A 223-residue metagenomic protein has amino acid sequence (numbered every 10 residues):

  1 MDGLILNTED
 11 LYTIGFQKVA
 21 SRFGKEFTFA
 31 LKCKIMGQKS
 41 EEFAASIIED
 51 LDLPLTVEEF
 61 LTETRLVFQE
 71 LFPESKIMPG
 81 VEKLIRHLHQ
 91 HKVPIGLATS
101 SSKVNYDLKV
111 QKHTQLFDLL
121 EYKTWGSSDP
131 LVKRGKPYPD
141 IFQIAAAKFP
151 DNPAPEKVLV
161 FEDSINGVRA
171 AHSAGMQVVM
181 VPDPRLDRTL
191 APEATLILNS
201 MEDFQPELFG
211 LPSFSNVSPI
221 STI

Functional and structural regions predicted by a protein language model:
M1-C33: Active-site neighborhood of HAD-like aspartate-dependent phosphohydrolases
L4, T99-S101: Conserved phosphate-coupling serine/threonine residues in phosphotransfer and NTP-handling enzymes
I5, I77, I95, V160: Conserved SAM-binding loop
V19-A20, K39-L53, K109, A145-A147: Helix-loop "lid/cap" segments that line or gate small-molecule binding pockets
S21, H89, H172: Anion (oxyanion) recognition and catalysis
S46-R86, H91: Metal-dependent phosphoesterase signature
R86, S102-I223: Asp-based, Mg2+/Mn2+-dependent phosphohydrolase catalytic module
